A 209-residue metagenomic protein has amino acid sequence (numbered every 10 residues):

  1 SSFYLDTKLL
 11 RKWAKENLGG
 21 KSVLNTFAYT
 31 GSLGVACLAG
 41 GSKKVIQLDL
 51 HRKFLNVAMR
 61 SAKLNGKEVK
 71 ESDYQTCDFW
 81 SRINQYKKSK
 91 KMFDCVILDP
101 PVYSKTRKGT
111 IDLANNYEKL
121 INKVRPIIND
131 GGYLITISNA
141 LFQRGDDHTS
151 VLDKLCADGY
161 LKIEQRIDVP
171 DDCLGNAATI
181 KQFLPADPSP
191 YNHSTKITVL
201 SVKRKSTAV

Functional and structural regions predicted by a protein language model:
S1-K21: SAM-dependent Rossmann-like transferase core, predominantly class I methyltransferases with a strong bias toward
L18, G66, I127-N129: A generic alpha-to-beta junction signature in SAM-dependent methyltransferases
G19-Y29: Conserved class I S-adenosyl-L-methionine
T30-K43: Conserved SAM-binding loop of SAM-dependent methyltransferases across substrates and taxa, primarily the Class I
K44-D49: Conserved SAM-binding motif I beta-strand of class I
K53-I97: S-adenosyl-L-methionine
F79-R82, Y86-A157: S-adenosylmethionine
Y133-V209: C-terminal catalytic and target-recognition region of SAM-dependent MTase-like enzymes, primarily methyltransferases
